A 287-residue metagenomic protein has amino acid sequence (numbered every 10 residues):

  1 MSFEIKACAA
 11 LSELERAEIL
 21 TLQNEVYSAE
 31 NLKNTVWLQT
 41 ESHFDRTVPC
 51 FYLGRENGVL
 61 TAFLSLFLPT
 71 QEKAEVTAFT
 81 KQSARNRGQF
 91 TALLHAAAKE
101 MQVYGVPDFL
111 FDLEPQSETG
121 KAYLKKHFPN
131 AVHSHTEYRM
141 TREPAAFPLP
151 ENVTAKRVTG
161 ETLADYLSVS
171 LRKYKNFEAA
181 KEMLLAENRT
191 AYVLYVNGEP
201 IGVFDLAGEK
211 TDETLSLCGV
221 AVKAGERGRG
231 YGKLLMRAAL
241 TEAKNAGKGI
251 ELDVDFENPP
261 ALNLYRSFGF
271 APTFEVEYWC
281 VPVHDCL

Functional and structural regions predicted by a protein language model:
M1-A17, H135, T141-E161, D285-L287: Conserved N-terminal entry element of GNAT/NAT acetyltransferase domains
A9, Y27, N34-H95, K99-M101 (+2 more regions): Conserved donor-binding loop and adjoining core beta-sheet/short helix segment in diverse acyl/aminoacyl transferases
L22-V26, E30-W37, A146-G219, A224: Flexible, substrate/cofactor-facing loop regions flanked by secondary structure within enzyme catalytic domains
A62, A131-T136, G202, G232 (+1 more regions): A structural microfeature
T70, Q82-E151, V276-V281: Acyl-donor-binding surface of acyltransferase catalytic domains
T80, V220-V222, V254: Hydrophobic adenine-recognition pocket in adenosine-nucleotide-binding enzymes
N86-K99, V222, G228-T241, L262-S267: Conserved acetyl-CoA-binding loop-helix of GNAT-fold acetyltransferases
L262, S267-L287: …primarily DNA-binding HTH/wHTH and HhH modules…
